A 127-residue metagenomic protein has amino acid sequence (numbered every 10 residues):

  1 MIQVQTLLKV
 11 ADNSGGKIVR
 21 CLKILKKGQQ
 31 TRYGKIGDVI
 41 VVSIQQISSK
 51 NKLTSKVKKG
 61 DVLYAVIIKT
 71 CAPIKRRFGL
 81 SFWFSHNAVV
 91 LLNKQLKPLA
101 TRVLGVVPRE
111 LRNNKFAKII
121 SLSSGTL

Functional and structural regions predicted by a protein language model:
M1-L127: Ribosome-associated RNA-binding proteins
